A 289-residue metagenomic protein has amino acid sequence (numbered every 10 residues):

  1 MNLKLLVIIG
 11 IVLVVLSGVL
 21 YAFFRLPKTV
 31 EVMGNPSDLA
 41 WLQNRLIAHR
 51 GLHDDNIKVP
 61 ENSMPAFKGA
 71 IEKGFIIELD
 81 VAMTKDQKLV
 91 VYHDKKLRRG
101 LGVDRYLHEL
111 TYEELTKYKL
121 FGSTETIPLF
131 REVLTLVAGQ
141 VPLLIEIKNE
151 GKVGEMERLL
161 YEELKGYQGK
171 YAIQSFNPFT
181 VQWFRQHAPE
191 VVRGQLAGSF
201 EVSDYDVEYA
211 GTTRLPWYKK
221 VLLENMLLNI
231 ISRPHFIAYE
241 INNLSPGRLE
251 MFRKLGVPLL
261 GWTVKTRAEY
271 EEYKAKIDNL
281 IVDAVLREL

Functional and structural regions predicted by a protein language model:
N2-L289: Phosphate-group recognition and catalysis centered on beta-loop-alpha active-site segments
